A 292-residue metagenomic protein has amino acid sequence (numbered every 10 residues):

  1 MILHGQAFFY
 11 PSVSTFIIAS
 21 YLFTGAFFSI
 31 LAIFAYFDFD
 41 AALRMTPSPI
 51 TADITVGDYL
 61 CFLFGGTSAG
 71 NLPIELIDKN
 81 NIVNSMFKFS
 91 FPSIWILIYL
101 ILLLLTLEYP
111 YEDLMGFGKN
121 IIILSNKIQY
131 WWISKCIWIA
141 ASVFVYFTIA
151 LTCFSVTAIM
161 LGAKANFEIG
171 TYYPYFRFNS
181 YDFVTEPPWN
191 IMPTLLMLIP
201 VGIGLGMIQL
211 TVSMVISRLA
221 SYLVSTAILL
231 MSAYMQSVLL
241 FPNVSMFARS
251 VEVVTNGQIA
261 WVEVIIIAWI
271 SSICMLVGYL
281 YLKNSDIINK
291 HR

Functional and structural regions predicted by a protein language model:
M1-L22: Aromatic- and glycine-rich beta-strand/loop motifs that create alpha-glucan
H4-Y10, W269-R292: Junction motif at the cytosolic side of a transmembrane helix
I18-I33: Alpha-helical transmembrane segments
F23-F27, S217-A233: Central hydrophobic cores of alpha-helical transmembrane segments in multi-pass integral membrane proteins
S29-Y109, I133, I137-M214, R218 (+1 more regions): Secretory targeting signals
T106-L124: Transmembrane helix boundary and interhelical loop/hinge segments in multi-pass membrane proteins
G118-C136: Interfacial "coupling" helices/loops that link adjacent transmembrane helices in transporter permeases
G162-Y173, A227-V244: Juxtamembrane non-transmembrane "cap" segments at the membrane-aqueous interface of multi-pass membrane proteins
